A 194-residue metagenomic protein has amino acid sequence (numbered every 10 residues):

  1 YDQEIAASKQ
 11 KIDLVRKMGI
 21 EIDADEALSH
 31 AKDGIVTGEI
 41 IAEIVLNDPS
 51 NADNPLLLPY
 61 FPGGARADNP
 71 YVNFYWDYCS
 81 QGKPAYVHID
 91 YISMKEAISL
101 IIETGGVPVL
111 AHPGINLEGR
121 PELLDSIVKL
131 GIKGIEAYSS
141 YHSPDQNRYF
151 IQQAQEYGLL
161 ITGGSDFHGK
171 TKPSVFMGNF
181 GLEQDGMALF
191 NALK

Functional and structural regions predicted by a protein language model:
Y1-L117, P121, M187: Extended substrate/RNA-proximal surfaces in nucleic-acid metabolism proteins
Y91-G106, L110, G114-K194: Charged catalytic cores and adjacent phosphate/nucleic-acid-binding surfaces used for phosphate/nucleic-acid chemistry
